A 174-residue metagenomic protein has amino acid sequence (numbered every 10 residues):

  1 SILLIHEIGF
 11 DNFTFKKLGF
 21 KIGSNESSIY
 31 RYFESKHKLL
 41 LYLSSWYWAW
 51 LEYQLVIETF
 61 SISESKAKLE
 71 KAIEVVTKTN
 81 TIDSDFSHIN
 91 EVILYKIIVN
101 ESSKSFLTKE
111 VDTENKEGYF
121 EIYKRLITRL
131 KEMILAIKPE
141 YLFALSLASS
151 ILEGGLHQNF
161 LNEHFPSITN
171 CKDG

Functional and structural regions predicted by a protein language model:
S1-T14: Short, amphipathic alpha-helix enriched in basic
I2-L3, F33-V56: An amphipathic alpha-helix adjacent to DNA-recognition modules
D11-K38: Helix-turn-helix
K17, K68-K71, V75, S146-E153: Amphipathic alpha-helical interaction segments
Y42, I57-V92: Hydrophobic alpha-helical connector segments
W50, Q54, D83, E101 (+3 more regions): A short secondary-structure junction motif
L94-A136: Amphipathic alpha-helical packing segments from all-alpha helical-bundle domains
K116, L135-G174: Hydrophobic/aromatic-rich alpha-helical bundle segments in the mid-to-C-terminal region
